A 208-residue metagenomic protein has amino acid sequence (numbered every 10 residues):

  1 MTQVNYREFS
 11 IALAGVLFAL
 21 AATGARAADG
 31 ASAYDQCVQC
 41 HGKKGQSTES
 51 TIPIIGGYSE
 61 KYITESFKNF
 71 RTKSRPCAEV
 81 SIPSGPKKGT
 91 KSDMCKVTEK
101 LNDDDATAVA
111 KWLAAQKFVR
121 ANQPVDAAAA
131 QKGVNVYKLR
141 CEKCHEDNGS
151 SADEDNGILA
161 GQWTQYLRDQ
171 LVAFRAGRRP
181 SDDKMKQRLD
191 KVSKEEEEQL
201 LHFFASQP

Functional and structural regions predicted by a protein language model:
T2-L13: Bacterial N-terminal signal peptides that target proteins for export
A19-A25: N-terminal signal peptide c-region/cleavage motif recognized by signal peptidases
R26-K44, A121, V125-D147, W163: Sequence/structural segment immediately N-terminal to covalent heme-attachment motifs in c-type and related
D35-T72: The feature marks the first
T48-G56, F70-A108, Q116-K117, N122-A127 (+2 more regions): Axial heme c-ligation environment in periplasmic c-type cytochrome domains
